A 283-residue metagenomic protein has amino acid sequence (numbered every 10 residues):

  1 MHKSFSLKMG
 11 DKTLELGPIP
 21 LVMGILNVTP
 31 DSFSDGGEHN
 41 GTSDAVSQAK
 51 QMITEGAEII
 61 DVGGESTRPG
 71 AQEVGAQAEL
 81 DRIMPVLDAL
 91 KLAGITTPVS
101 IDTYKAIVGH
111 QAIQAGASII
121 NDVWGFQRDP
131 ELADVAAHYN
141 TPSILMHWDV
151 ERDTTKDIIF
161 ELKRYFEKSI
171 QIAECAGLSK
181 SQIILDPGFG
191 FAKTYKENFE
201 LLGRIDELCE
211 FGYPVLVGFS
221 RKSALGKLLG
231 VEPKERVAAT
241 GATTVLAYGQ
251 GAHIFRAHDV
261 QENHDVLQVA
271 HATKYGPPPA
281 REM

Functional and structural regions predicted by a protein language model:
M1-I19: SAM-dependent methyltransferases
L7-M9, S34-Q51, T67-P98, T103-I107 (+4 more regions): Active-site-adjacent loop and "lid" segments of alpha/beta metabolic enzymes
E15-V46: N-terminal binding-site loop/beta-alpha segment at the start of enzyme catalytic domains that lines or forms
P20-L21, D61-G63, P98: Short, conserved structural micro-motifs that define repeat-unit consensus positions and nucleotide-binding loops
L26, G56, I120: Conserved hydrophobic/aromatic pocket- or pore-lining residues that grip, position, or stack substrates in active sites
S47-G63: Catalytic domains of carbohydrate-active enzymes, especially glycoside hydrolases
G188: Conserved Motif II region of HX4D acyltransferases
